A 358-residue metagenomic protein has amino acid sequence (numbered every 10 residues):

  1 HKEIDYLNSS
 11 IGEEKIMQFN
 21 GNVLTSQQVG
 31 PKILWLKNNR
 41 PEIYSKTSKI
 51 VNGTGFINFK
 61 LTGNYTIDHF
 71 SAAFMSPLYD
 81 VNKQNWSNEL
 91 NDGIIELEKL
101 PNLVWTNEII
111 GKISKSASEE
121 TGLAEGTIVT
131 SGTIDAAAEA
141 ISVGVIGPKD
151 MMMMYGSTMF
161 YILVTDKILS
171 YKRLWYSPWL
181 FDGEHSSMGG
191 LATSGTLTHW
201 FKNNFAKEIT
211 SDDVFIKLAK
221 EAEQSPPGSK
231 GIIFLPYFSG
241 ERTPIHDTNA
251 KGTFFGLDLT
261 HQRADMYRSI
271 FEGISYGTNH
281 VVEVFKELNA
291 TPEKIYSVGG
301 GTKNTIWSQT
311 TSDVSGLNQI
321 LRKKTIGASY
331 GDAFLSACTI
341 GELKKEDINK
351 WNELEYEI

Functional and structural regions predicted by a protein language model:
H1, F74: A charged helix-plus-loop insertion that forms the helical arch/lid used to bind and gate nucleic-acid substrates
D5-T66, S76-I94, E108-V298, K303-I358: Active-site core segments that coordinate phosphate-bearing ligands/cofactors across diverse enzyme families
N102: Solvent-exposed interhelical
